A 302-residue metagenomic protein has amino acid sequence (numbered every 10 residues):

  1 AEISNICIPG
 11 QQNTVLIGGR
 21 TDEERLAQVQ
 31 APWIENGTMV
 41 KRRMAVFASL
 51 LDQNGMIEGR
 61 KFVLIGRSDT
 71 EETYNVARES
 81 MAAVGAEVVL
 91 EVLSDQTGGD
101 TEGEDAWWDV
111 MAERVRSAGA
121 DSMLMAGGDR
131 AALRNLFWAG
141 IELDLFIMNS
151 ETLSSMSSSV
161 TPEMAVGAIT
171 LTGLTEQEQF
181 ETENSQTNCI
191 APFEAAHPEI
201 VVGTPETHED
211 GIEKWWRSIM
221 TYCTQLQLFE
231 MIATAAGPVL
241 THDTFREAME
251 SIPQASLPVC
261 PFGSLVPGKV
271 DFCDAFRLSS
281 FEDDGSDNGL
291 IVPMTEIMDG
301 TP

Functional and structural regions predicted by a protein language model:
A1, S49-Q53, G103-G119: Short, well-structured alpha-helical segments in soluble
A1-T97, W138-A139, D144-T170, E176-Q177: Extracytoplasmic ligand/sensor domains, especially the bilobed periplasmic-binding protein
E2-I8, W107, A120-A139, Q225: Hydrophobic alpha-helical
I8-N13, I17, G98-T101, D105 (+3 more regions): Surface-exposed intrinsically disordered loops and tails
L136-C223, I297-D299: Extracellular/periplasmic periplasmic-binding protein-like sensory domains
V166, P253-P302: Solvent-exposed, acidic/polar segments of extracytosolic/periplasmic ligand-binding ectodomains
Q227-A235: Short glycine/serine- and small hydrophobic-enriched flexible loop segments
T234-E247: Short, charged, surface-exposed loops that flank catalytic or proteolytic processing sites
